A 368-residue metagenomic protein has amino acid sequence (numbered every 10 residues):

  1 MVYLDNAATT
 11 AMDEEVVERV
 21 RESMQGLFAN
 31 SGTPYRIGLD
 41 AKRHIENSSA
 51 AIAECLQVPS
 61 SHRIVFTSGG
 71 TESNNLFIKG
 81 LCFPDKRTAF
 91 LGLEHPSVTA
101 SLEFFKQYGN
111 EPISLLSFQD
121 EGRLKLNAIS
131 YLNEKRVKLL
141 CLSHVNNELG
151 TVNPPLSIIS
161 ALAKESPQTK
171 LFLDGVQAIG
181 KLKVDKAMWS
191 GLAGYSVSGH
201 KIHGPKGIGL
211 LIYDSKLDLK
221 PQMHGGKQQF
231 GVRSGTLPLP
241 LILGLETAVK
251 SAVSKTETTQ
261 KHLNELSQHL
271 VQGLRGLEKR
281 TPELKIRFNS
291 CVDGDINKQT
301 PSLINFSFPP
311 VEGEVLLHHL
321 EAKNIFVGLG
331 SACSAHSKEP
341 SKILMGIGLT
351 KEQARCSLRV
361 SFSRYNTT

Functional and structural regions predicted by a protein language model:
M1-T368: Pyridoxal 5′-phosphate
